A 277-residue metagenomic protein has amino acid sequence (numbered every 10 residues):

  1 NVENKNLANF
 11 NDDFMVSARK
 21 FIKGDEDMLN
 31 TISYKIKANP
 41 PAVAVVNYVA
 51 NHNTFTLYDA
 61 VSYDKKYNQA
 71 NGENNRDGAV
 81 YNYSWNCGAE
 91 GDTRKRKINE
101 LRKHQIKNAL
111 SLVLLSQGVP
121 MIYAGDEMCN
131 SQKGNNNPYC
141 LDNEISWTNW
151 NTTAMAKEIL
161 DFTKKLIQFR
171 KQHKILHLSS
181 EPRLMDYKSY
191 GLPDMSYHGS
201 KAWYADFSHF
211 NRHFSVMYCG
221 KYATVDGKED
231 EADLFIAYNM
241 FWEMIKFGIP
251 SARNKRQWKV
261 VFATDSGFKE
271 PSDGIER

Functional and structural regions predicted by a protein language model:
N1-A124, M128, N137-L141, K174-H177 (+4 more regions): Conserved alpha/beta catalytic core and glycan-binding cleft of carbohydrate-active enzymes
N53, L114, K133, I167 (+4 more regions): Hydrophobic alpha-helix feature that most strongly marks membrane-spanning transmembrane helices and their immediate
D92-K103, N149-K157, I275-R277: Active-site rim elements
Q132-K164, Q257-E270: Extended hydrophobic/aromatic segments used for targeting, binding, or gating
T152-R183, H198-K201: Aromatic- and carboxylate-lined catalytic core of secreted/periplasmic carbohydrate-active enzymes
P193-K201, P271-E276: Surface-exposed intrinsically disordered loops and tails
H198-P250: Carbohydrate-binding surface patches
W242-R277: C-terminal beta-sandwich/jelly-roll accessory domains of carbohydrate-active enzymes
